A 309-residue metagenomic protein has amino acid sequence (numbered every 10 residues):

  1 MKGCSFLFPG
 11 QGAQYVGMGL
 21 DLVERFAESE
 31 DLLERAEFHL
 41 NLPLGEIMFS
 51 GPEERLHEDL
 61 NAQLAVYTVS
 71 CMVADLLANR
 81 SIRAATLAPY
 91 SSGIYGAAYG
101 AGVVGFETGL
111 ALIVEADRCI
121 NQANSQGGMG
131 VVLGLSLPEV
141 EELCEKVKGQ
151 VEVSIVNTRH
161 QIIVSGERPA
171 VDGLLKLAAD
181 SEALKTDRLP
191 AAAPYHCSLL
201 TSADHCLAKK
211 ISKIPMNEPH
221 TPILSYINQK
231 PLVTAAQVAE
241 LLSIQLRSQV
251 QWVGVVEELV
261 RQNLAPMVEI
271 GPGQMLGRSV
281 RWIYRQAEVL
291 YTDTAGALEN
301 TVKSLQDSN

Functional and structural regions predicted by a protein language model:
M1-G3, D307-N309: Short, low-complexity, intrinsically disordered N-terminal peptides in bacterial proteins
K2-E139, K185, P266-N300: FabD-like malonyl-/acyl-CoA
Q11-A13, L40, G100-R247: Alpha/beta catalytic cores of group-transfer enzymes, especially the acyltransferase/condensing modules of polyketide
A78, A179, V260-N263: Non-catalytic positions within long, well-ordered alpha-helices that form the structural scaffold/packing of enzyme
R188-A191, V260, T292-D293: Short glycine-rich catalytic loops that host catalytic nucleophiles or stabilize transition states across multiple
R247-L264: A short, acidic, amphipathic alpha-helical segment used as a generic capping/interface helix at domain edges
R261, L298-Q306: Cytosolic catalytic domains that perform sulfur/thiol-centered chemistry
